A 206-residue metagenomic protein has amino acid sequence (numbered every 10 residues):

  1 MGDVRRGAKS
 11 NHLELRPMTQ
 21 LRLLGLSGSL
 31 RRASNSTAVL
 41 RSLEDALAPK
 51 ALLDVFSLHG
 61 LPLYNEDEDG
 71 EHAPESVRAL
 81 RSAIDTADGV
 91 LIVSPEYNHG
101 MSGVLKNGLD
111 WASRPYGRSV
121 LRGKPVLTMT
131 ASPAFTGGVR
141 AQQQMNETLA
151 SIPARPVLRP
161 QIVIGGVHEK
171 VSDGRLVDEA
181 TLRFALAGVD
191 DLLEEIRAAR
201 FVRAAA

Functional and structural regions predicted by a protein language model:
K9-P17: Short, Lys/Arg-enriched N-terminal segments with co-localized hydrophobic residues within the first ~10-30 amino acids
M18-L24, N65, R155-A206: Glycine-rich phosphate/pyrophosphate-binding loop and the adjoining helix
T19-A48: N-terminal beta1-alpha1 ligand-phosphate binding loop
A48-D54, A154-R155: A generic structural motif
L58-P74, V171-S172: N-terminal beta-loop-helix "entrance" segment that forms/cooperates in small-molecule cofactor or anionic ligand
H72-P153: Helix-loop-strand module that forms the ligand-binding subsite of alpha/beta enzymes
